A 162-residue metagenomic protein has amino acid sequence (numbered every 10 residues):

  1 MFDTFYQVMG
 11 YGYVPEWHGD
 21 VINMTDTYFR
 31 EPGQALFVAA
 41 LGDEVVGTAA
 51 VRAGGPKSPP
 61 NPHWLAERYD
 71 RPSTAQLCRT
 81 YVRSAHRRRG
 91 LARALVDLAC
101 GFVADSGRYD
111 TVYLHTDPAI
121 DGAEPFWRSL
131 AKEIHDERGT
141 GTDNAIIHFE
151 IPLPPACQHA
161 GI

Functional and structural regions predicted by a protein language model:
D3-D26, Q34: Conserved GNAT-fold acetyl-CoA-binding loop/helix
G12-V14, G19, E31, V45-R79 (+1 more regions): Conserved acyl-donor/pantetheine-binding loop and adjacent beta-alpha core of acyl/acetyltransferases and related
L41-G47, G122: Glycine-rich acetyl-CoA-binding "A-motif" of GNAT/NAT acetyltransferases
L77-T80, V112-T116: Conserved hydrophobic beta-strand within the GNAT/NAT acetyltransferase core sheet that lines the active-site cleft
L77-Y81, R88-V96: Glycine-rich acyl-CoA binding loop
R83, A94-T111: Conserved acyl-CoA
R93, D105-R108, P118-E137, G141-T142: Conserved active-site alpha-helix within GNAT-family acetyltransferase domains
L114, R128-I162: Terminal substrate-recognition subdomain of acyl/acetyltransferases
